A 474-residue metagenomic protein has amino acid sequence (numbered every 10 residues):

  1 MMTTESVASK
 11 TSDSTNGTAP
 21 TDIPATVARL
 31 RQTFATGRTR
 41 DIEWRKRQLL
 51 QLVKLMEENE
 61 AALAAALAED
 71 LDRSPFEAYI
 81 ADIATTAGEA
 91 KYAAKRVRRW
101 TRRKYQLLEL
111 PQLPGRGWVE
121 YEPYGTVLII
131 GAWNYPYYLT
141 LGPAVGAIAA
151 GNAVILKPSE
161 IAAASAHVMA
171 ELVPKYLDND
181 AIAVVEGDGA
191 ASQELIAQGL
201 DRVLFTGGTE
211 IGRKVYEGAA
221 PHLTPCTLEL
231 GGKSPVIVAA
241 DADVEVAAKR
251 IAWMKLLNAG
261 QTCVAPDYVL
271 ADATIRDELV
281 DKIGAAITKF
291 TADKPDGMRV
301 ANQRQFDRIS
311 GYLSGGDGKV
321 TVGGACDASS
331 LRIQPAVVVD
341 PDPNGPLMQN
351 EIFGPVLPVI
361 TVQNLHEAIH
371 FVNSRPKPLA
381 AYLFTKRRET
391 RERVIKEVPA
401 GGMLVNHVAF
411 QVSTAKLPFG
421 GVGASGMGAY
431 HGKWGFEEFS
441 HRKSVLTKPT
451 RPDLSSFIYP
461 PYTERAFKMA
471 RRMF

Functional and structural regions predicted by a protein language model:
M1-W118: N-terminal Rossmann-like NAD(P)+-binding subdomain of aldehyde/semialdehyde dehydrogenases
T3, N16, D41, I237 (+1 more regions): Conserved C-terminal structural/oligomerization subdomain of aldehyde/semialdehyde dehydrogenase
G17, L177, E210-D342, V405 (+3 more regions): ALDH superfamily catalytic-core signature
I23, I42, E60, V244 (+3 more regions): Residues at or immediately preceding the N-termini of alpha-helices
V27-A28, T227-L230, N258-C263, S329 (+2 more regions): Short, flexible turn/loop "capping" segments at secondary-structure junctions
F34, R38, V53-M56, E60 (+14 more regions): Structural signal for hydrophobic packing residues in well-ordered secondary-structure cores of soluble enzyme domains
R45, A90, G151, I182 (+7 more regions): Residue-level signal for inorganic ion chemistry
E109-V246, V362: Rossmann-like NAD(P) dinucleotide-binding subdomain of oxidoreductase/dehydrogenase enzymes
